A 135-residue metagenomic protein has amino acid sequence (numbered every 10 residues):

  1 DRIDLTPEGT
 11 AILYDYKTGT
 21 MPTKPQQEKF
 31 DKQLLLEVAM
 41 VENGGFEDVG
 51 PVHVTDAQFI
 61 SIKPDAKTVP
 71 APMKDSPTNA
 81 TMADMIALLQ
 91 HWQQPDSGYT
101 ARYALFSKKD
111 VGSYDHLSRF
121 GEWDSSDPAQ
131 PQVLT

Functional and structural regions predicted by a protein language model:
D1-T135: RecB-family 4Fe-4S metal-dependent nuclease core
